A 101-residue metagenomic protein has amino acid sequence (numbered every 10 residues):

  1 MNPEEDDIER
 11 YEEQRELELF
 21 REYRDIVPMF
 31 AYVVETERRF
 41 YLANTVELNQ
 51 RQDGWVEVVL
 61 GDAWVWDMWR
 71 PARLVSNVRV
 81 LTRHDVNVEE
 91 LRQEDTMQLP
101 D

Functional and structural regions predicted by a protein language model:
N2-D101: Conserved RNA-binding domains used in RNP assembly and mRNA/RNA metabolism
